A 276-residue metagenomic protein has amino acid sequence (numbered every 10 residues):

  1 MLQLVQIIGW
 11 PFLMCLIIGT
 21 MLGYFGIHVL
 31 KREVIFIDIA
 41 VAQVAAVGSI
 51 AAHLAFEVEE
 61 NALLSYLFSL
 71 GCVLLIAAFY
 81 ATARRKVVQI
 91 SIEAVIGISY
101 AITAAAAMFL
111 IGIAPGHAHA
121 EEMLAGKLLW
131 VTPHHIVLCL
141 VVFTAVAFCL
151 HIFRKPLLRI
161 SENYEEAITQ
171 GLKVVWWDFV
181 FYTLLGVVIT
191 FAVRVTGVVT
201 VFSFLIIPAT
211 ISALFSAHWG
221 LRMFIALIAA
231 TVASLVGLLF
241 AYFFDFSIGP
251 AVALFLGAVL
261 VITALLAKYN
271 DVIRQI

Functional and structural regions predicted by a protein language model:
M1-G19, E59: Membrane-interfacial amphipathic/re-entrant helices at transmembrane-helix boundaries
I27-I37, I50-G116, S212-F224, A241-F244 (+1 more regions): Short loop segments and helix-boundary regions at transmembrane helix junctions of multi-pass inner-membrane proteins
I39, A55, G249-I276: Cytosolic-side transmembrane-helix boundaries in multi-pass membrane proteins
A42-A51, I98-L110, W130-V131, V174-L184 (+2 more regions): Small-residue-rich segments of transmembrane alpha-helices in multi-pass membrane proteins, especially helix faces
A62-L70, E93, G97, H135 (+3 more regions): Loop-to-transmembrane alpha-helix initiation sites
V87-P156: Transmembrane helix-bundle core of multi-pass membrane transporters and related energy-transducing complexes
F148-F181: Membrane-helix/interface signature in polytopic inner-membrane proteins
V199-P250: Transmembrane alpha-helical segments in multi-pass inner-membrane proteins
